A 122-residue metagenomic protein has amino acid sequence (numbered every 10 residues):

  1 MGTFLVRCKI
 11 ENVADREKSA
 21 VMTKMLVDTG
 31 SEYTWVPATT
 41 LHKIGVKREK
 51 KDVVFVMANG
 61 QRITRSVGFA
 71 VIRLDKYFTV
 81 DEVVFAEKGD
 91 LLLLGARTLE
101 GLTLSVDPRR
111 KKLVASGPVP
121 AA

Functional and structural regions predicted by a protein language model:
M1-A122: Pepsin/retropepsin-fold aspartyl endopeptidases
